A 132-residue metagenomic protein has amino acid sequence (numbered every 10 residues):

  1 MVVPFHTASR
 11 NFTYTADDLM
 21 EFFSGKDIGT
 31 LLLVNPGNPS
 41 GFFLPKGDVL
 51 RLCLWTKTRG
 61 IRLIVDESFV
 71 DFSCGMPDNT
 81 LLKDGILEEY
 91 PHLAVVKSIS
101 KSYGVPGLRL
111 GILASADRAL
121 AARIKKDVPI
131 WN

Functional and structural regions predicted by a protein language model:
M1-N11, M20-E21: PLP-dependent aspartate aminotransferase-fold enzymes
V3-H6, T30-G37, I64-E67: Short beta-strands and strand-loop turn motifs
T7, G37-S40, K125-V128: Conserved short-loop catalytic and cofactor-binding motifs
A8, F69, R118: Flexible glycine-rich beta->alpha loop in the catalytic core of nucleotide-sugar glycosyltransferases
T13-D27, P39-S102: Active-site pre-lysine segment of PLP-dependent enzymes
N35, F72, S115: Glycine-rich, N-terminal phosphate-binding loop of Rossmann-like dinucleotide-binding domains
H92-N132: PLP-dependent aminotransferase class I/II
